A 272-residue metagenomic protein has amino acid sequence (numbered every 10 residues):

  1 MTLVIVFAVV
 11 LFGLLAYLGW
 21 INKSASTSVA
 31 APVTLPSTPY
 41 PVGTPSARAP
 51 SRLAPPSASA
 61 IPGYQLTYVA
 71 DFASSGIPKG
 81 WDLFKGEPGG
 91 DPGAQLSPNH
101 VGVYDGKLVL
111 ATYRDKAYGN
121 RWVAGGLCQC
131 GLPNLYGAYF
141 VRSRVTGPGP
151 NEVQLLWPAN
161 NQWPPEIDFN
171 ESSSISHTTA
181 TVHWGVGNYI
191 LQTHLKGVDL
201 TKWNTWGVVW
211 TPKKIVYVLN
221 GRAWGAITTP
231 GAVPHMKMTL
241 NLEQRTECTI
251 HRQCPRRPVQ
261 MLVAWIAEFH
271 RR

Functional and structural regions predicted by a protein language model:
T2-I5, V9, N22, L35 (+1 more regions): GH16 jelly-roll
F12-T38: C-terminal region of N-terminal signal peptides and the immediate post-cleavage residues of exported proteins
